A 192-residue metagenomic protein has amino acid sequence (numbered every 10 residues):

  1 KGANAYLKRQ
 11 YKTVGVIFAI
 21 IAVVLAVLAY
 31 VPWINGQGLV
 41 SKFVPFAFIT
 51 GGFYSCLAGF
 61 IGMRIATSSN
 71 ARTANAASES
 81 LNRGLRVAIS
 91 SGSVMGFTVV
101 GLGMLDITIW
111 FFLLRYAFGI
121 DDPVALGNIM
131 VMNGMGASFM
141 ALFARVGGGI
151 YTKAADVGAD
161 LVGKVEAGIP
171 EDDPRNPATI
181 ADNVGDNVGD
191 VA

Functional and structural regions predicted by a protein language model:
K1-A192: Hydrophobic, small-residue-rich transmembrane alpha-helices and their short perimembrane loops in multi-pass membrane
